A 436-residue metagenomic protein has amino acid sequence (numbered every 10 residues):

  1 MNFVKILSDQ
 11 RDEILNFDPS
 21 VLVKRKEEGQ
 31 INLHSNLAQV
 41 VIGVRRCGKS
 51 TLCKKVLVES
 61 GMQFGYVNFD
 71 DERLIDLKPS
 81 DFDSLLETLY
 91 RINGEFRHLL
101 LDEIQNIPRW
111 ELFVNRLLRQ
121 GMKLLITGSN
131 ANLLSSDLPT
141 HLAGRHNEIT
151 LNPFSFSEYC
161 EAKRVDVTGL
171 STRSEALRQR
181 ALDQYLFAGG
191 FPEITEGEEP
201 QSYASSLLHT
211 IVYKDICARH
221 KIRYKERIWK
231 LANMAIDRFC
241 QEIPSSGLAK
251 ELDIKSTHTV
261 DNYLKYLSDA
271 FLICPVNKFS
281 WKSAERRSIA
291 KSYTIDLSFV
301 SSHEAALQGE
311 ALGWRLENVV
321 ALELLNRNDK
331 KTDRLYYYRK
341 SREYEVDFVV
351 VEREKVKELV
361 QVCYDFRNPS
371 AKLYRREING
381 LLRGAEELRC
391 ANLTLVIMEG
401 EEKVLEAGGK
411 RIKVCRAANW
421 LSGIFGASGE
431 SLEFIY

Functional and structural regions predicted by a protein language model:
M1-V21, L37, I42, R46 (+4 more regions): A cross-kingdom feature that marks ATP-driven nucleic-acid transaction machinery
N2-L15, S157-R315, V319-L325, Y336: Interdomain hinge/linker elements that couple catalytic modules in large macromolecular machines
F17-L33: Pre-Walker A adenine-sensing motif
K49: Conserved lysine of the Walker
L52: Hydrophobic positions on the alpha1 helix immediately C-terminal to the Walker A/P-loop
G65-G94: Short glycine-rich substrate-engagement loop in P-loop NTPases that contacts/grips substrate
K123-S129, T150: Structural recognition of the conserved hydrophobic beta-strand(s) that form the central parallel beta-sheet of P-loop
N132-N147, K163: Short regulatory helix/loop adjacent to the ATP-binding pocket of P-loop NTPases
